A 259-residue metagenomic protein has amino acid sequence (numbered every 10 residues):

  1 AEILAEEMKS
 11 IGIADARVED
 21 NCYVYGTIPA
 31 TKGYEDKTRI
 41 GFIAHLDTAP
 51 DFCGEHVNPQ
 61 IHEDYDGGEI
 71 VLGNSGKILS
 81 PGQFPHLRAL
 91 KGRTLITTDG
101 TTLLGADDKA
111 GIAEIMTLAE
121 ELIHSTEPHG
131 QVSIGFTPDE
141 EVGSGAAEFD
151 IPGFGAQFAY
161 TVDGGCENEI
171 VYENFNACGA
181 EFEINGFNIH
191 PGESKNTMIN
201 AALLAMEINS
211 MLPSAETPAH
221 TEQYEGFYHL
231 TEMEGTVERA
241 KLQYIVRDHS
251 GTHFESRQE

Functional and structural regions predicted by a protein language model:
A1-K37, I43, D47: A non-catalytic alpha/beta surface segment that caps or lines the substrate-entry region of metallo-dependent hydrolase
L4, M8, E114-L122, A205-N209: Buried hydrophobic packing segments
I28, D51-H56, G145-A147: Short, conserved acidic/polar surface loops in the N-terminal third of protein domains
E35-T126: Active-site metal-coordination/substrate-binding segment of hydrolases, especially metallo-dependent peptidases
H45, H129-G130, H190-P191: Histidine-centered active-site/metal-ligand motif
I70, K77-L79, F84-R88, G92-A106 (+2 more regions): Midchain, well-structured core segments that form catalytic/ion-binding scaffolds
H129-T137: Beta-strand segments within the central parallel beta-sheet cores of soluble alpha/beta enzyme folds
